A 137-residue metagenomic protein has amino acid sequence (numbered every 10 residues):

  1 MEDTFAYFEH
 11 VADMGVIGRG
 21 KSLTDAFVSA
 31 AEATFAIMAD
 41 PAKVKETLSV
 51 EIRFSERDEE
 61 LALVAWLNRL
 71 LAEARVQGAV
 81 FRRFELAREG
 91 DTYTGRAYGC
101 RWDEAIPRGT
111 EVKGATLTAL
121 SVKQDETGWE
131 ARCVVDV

Functional and structural regions predicted by a protein language model:
E2-G20, T24-V137: N-terminal intrinsically disordered, cationic/polar leader segments that include organellar targeting peptides
